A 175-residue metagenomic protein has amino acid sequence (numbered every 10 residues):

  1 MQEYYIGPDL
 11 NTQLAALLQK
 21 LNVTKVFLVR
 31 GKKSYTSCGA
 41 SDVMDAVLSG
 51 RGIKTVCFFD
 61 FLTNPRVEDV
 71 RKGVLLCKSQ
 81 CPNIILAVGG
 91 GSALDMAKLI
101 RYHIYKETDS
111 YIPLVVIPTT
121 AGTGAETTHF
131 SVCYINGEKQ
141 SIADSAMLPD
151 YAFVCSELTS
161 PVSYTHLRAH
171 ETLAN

Functional and structural regions predicted by a protein language model:
M1-I84: ATP/NTP phosphate-donor binding region
T36, A146, L167-R168: A generic short alpha-helical patch detector that favors 3-5-residue windows in or near N-terminal regions
E68-T159: Glycine/threonine-rich beta-strand-loop-alpha-helix active-site module that forms ligand/phosphate-binding
S160-Y164: Flexible, glycine/proline-enriched loop segments at strand-loop-helix junctions that form or flank small-ligand binding
T165-A174: Conserved small/polar residues in nucleotide/adenosyl-binding loops
